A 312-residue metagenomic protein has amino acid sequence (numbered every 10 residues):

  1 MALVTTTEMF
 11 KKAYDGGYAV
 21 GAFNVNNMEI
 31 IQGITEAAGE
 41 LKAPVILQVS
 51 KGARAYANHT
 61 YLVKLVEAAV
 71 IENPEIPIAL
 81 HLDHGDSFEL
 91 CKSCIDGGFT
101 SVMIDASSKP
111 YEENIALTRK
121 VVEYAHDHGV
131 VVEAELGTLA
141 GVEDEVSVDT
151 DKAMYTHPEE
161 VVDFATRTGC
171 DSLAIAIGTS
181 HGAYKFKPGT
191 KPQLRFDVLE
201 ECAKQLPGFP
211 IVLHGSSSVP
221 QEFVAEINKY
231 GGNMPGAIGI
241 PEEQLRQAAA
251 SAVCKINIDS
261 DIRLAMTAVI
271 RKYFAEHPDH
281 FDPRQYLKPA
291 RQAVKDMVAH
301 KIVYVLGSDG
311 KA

Functional and structural regions predicted by a protein language model:
M1-V4, A312: Basic/polar N-terminal segments that are highly enriched at the extreme N-terminus, encompassing both cleavable
V4-K12, N27-A53, T60-E75, H84-P210 (+6 more regions): Alpha/beta enzyme core
T5-G21, D279-F281: Generic N-terminal amphipathic, Lys/Arg-enriched alpha-helix
Y18-N26, S50-R54, Q285, P289: A short N-terminal beta->alpha junction/helix N-cap motif
V20-N24, L80-H81, M103, I211-L213 (+2 more regions): Short catalytic-loop micro-motif centered on adjacent basic/acidic residues
S217-V219: Gly/Ser/Thr-rich loops at beta-strand to alpha-helix junctions that form or flank small-molecule/cofactor-binding
K229-G232, I240-A312: C-terminal alpha-helical cap/extension of soluble enzyme domains
